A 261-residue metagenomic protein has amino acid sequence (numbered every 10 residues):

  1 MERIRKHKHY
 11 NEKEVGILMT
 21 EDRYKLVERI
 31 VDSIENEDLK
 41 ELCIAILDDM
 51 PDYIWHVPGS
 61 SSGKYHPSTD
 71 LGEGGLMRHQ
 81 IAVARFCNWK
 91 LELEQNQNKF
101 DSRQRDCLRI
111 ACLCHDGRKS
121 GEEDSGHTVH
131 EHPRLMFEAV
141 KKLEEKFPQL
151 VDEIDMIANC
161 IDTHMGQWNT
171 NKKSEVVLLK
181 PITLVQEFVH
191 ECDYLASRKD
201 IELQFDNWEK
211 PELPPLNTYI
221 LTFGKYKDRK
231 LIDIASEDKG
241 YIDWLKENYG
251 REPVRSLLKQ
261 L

Functional and structural regions predicted by a protein language model:
M1-E14, H132, M136, W208-E212: Glycine- and charge-rich intrinsically disordered segments
R3-D124: Acidic/His-rich, divalent-metal-binding segments that scaffold phosphate/diphosphate chemistry
L26-R29, F86, A139, Y226-K230 (+1 more regions): A general alpha-helix detector
D49, H164-Q167, G240: A short structural micro-motif
K64-G72, R78-H79, K90-W208: Divalent metal-dependent catalytic cores for phosphoryl transfer on phosphate-bearing substrates
V83-W89, L135-V140, Y241, N248: Amphipathic alpha-helices of TPR/Sel1-like and other helical repeat/solenoid scaffolds
K210-L261: Accessory DNA-engaging acidic/polar modules
